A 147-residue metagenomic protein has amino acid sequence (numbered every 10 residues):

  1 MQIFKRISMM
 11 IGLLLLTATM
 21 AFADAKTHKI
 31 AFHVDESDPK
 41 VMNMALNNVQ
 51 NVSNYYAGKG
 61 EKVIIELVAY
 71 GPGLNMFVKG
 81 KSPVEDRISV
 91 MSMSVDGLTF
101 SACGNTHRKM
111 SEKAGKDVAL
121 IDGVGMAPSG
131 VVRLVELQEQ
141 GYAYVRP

Functional and structural regions predicted by a protein language model:
M1-I11: Bacterial N-terminal signal peptides that target proteins for export
M10-T19: Bacterial N-terminal signal peptides
D24-S37, V68-P72: Acidic/histidine-rich, surface-exposed loop or edge segments in extracytoplasmic proteins
A25, G58-V63, V95: Short helix-terminating capping/connector loops at secondary-structure junctions
A31-H33, E66-A69, T99-A102, V145-R146: Structural recognition of the beta-strand scaffold that forms the well-ordered cores of secreted hydrolase catalytic
H33-G60: N-terminal targeting signals for Sec/Tat export/insertion, comprising classic cleavable signal peptides
V63-F77, T106: Acidic helix-start/capping segments at beta-turn-to-alpha-helix junctions
V78-P147: A cross-taxonomic marker for long C-terminal extensions/tails that follow the last structured domain
